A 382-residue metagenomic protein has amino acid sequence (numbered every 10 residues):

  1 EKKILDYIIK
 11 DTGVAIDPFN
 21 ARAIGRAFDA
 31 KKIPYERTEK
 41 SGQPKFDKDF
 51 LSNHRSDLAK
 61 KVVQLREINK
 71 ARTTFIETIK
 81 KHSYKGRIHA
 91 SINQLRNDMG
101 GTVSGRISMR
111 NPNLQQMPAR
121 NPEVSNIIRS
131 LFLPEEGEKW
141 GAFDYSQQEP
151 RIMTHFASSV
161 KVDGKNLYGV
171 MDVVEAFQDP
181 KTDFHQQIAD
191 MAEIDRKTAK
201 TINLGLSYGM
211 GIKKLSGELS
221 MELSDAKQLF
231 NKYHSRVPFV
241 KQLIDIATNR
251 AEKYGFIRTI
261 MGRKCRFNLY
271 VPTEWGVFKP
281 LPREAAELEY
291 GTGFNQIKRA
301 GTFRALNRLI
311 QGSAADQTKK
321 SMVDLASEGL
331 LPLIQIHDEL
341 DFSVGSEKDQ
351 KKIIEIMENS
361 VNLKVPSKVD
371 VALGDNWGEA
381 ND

Functional and structural regions predicted by a protein language model:
E1-D382: Conserved catalytic core of nucleotide polymerization and phosphodiester-bond processing enzymes
